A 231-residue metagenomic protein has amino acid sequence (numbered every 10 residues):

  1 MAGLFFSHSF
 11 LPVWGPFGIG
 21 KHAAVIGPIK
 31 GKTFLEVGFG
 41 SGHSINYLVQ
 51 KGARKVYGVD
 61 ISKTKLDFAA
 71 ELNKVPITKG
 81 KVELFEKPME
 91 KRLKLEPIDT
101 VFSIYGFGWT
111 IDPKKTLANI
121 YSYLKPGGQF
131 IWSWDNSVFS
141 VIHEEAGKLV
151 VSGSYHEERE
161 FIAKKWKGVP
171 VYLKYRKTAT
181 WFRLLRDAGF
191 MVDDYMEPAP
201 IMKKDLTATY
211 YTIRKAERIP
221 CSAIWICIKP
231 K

Functional and structural regions predicted by a protein language model:
A2-K30: Conserved alpha-helix/loop element of class I SAM-dependent methyltransferases that forms part of the SAM/SAH-binding
L35, S41-K91: Class I SAM-dependent methyltransferase SAM/SAH-binding core
L93-V101: A short acidic, Gly/Pro-enriched loop at the edge of an enzyme's catalytic core that lines a small-molecule cofactor
T100-P113: A short SAM/SAH-binding and catalytic strip from SAM-dependent methyltransferases
K114-P126: A short glycine-rich, Lys/Arg-flanked "PGG" loop and its adjoining helix->strand segment in the class I
I131-E160: Conserved class I S-adenosyl-L-methionine
Y172-Y195: Short alpha-helix
A188-K231: C-terminal lobe and adjacent flexible extensions of AdoMet/dcAdoMet transferase-like proteins
